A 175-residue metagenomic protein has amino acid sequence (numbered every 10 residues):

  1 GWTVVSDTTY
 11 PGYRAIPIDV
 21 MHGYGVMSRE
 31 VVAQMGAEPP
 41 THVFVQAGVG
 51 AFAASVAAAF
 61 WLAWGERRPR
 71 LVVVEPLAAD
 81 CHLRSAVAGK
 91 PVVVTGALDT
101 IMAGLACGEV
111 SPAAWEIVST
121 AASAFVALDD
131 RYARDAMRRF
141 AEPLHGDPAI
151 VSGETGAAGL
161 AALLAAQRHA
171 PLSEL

Functional and structural regions predicted by a protein language model:
G1-H42, C81-A127, A133-R134: Small/polar-residue-rich loop-to-helix segments that shape phosphate-bearing ligand pockets
V20, V45-V49, V73, L128-D129 (+1 more regions): Active-site nucleophile and cofactor-binding loops and adjacent substrate-binding regions of central metabolic enzymes
M27, P39, V110-L175: Active-site-adjacent helical/loop segments in soluble small-molecule enzymes
A33, A58-L62, A161-R168: Short glycine/serine- and small hydrophobic-enriched flexible loop segments
Q46-A57, A79-L83, E154-L163: Short glycine/serine/threonine-rich phosphate/pyrophosphate-binding segments that cradle anionic phosphate groups
L62-R68: Short helix-capping segments at alpha-helix termini
R70-P76: Short internal beta-strands
